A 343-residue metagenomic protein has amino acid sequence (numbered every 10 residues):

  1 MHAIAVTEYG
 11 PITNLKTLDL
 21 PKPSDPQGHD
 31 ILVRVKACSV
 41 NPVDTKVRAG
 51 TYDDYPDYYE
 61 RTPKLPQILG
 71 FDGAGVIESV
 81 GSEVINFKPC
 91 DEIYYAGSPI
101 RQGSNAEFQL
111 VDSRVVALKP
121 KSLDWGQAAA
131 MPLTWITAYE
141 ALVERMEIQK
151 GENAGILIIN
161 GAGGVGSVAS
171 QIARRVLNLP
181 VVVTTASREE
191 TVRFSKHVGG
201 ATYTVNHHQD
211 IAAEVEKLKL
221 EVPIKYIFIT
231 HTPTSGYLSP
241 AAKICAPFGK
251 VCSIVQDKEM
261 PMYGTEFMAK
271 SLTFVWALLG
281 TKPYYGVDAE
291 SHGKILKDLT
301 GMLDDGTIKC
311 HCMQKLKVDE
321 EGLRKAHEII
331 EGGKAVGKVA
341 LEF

Functional and structural regions predicted by a protein language model:
L20-A74: N-terminal glycine-rich beta->alpha transition that marks the start or flank of a dinucleotide-binding site
S24-D25, P66, N86, E147-Q149 (+1 more regions): Residue-level "contact hotspot" at macromolecular interaction interfaces
Y59-P66, F71, I93-N160: NAD(P)H dinucleotide-binding glycine-rich loop of Rossmann-like/cofactor-binding domains, especially the beta1-alpha1
G73-S98: A glycine-/small-residue-rich N-terminal strand-loop-strand element that serves as the cofactor-binding glycine loop
A129-Q209: Mid-domain Rossmann-like dinucleotide-binding core that forms the NAD(H)/NADP(H) cofactor-binding site
Q149-G151, R193, H197-V275: Glycine-rich cofactor phosphate-binding loops and adjacent beta1-alpha1 units of small-molecule cofactor enzyme domains
T265-K315: C-terminal substrate-binding/catalytic core of Rossmann-like NAD(P)-dependent dehydrogenases/reductases
G301, D305-Q314, R324-F343: C-terminal capping/lid region of NAD(P)-dependent oxidoreductase domains
